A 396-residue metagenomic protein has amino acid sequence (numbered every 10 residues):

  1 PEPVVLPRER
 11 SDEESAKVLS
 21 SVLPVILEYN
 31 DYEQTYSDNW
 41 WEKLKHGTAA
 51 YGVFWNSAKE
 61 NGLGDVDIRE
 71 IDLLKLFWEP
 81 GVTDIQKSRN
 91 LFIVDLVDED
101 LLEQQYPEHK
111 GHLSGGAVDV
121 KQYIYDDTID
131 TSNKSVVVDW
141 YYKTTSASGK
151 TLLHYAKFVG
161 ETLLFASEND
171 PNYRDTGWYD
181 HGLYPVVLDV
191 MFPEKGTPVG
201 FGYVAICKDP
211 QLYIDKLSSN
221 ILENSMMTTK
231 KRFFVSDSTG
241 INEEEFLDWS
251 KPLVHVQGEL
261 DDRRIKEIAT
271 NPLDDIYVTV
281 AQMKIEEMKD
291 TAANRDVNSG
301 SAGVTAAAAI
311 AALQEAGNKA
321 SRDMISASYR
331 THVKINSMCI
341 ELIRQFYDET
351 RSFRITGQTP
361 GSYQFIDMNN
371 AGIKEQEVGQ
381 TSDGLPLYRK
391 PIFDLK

Functional and structural regions predicted by a protein language model:
P1-K396: Extended alpha-helical, oligomerization-prone segments that build pores/tubes and scaffolds
